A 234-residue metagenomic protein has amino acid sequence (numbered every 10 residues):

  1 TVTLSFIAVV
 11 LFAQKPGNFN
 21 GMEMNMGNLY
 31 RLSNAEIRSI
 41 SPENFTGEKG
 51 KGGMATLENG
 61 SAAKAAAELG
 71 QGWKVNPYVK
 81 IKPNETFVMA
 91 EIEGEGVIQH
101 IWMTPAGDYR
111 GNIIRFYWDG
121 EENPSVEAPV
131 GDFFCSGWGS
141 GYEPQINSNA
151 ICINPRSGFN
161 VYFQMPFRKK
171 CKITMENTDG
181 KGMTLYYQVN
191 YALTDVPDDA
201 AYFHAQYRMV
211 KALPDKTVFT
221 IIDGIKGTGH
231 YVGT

Functional and structural regions predicted by a protein language model:
T1-K15: Bacterial Sec-dependent N-terminal signal peptides
Q14-G233: Beta-strand-centric surfaces of beta-sandwich/beta-rich domains
